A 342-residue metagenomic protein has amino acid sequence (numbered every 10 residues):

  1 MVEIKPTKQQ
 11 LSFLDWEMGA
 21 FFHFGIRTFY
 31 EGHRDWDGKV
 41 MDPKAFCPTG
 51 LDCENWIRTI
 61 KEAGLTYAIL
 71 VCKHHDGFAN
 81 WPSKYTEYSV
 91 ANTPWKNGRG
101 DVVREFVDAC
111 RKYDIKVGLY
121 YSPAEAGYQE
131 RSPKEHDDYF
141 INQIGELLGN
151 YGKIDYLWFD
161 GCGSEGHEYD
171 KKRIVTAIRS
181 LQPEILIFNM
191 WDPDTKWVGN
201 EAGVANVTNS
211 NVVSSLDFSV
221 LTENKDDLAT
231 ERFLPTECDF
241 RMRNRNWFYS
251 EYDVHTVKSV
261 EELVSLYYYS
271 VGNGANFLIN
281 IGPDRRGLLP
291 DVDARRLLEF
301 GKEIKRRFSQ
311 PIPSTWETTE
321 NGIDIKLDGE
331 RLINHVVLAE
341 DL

Functional and structural regions predicted by a protein language model:
M1-L342: Mature catalytic domains of secreted/periplasmic carbohydrate-active enzymes
